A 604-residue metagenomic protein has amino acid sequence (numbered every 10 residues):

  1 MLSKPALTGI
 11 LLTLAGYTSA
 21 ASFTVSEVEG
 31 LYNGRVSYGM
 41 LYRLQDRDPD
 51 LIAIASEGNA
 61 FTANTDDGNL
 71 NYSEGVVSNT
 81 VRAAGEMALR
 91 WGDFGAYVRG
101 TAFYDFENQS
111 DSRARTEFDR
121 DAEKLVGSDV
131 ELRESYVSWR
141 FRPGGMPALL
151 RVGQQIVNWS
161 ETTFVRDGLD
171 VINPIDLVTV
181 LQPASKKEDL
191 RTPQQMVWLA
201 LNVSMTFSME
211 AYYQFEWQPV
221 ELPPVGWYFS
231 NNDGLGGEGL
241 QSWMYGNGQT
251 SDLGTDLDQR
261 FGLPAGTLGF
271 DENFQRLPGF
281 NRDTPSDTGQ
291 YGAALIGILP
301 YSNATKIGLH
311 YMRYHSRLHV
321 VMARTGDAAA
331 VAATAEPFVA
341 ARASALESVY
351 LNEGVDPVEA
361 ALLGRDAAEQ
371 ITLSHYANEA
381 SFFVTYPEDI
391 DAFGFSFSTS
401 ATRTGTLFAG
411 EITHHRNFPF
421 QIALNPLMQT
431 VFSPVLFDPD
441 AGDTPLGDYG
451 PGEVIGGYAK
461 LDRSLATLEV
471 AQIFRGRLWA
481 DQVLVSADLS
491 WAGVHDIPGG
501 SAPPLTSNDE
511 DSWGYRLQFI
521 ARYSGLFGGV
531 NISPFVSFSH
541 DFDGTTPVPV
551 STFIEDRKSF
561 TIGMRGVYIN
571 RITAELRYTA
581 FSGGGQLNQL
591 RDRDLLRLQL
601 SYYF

Functional and structural regions predicted by a protein language model:
A21-Y32, Q45-R47, M87-A96, S138-R151 (+8 more regions): Short loop/turn motifs that connect adjacent beta-strands in outer-membrane beta-barrel proteins
L31, R82-E86, E134-Y136, M196 (+7 more regions): Membrane-embedded beta-strand positions in outer-membrane beta-barrel channels/transporters
Y38-L44, A102-F106, Q154-N158, Y213-P219 (+9 more regions): Transmembrane beta-strands of outer-membrane beta-barrel pores
D48-G68, Q109-E123, N173-V180, V225-L277 (+5 more regions): Solvent-exposed loop segments that connect transmembrane elements
E74-V77, K124-D129, K187-D189, D283-D287 (+5 more regions): Replace "Gram-negative outer membrane beta-barrel proteins" with "bacterial and organellar outer membrane beta-barrel
V76-T80, M312-H315, S400, L407-A409 (+2 more regions): Detector for outer-membrane/organellar transmembrane beta-barrel domains, recognizing the amphipathic beta-strand
R90-L240, G514, S537, D543 (+2 more regions): Outer membrane beta-barrel
D592-F604: Outer-membrane beta-barrel "beta-signal"
